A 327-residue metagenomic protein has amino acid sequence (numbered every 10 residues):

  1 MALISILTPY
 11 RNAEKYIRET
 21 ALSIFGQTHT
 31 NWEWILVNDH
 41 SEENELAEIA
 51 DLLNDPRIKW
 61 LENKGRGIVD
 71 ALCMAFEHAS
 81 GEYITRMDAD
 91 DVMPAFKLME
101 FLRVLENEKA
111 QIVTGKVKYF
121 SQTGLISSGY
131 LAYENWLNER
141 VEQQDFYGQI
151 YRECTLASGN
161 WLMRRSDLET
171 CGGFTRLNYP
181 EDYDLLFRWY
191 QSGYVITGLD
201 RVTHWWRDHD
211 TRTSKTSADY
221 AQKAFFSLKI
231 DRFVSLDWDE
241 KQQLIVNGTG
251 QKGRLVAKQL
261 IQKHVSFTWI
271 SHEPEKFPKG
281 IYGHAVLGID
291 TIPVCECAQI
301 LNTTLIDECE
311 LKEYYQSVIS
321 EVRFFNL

Functional and structural regions predicted by a protein language model:
A13-G26: Short, well-formed alpha-helical segments that are part of the catalytic scaffolds of diverse glycosyltransferases
N38-A47, D88: A conserved acidic beta->alpha catalytic loop
N63-A79: Glycine-rich, basic loop-to-helix element that forms the pyrophosphate-binding segment of sugar-nucleotide handling
I84: Short aromatic/hydrophobic "clamp" motif used to bind/position activated sugar donors
F96-G129: Conserved donor NDP-sugar-binding/catalytic core segment of glycosyltransferases
K116, A132-E153: Short, flexible, basic/aromatic active-site loop/helix in glycosyltransferases
Y179-L185: Acidic donor-binding loop at a coil-to-helix junction in glycosyltransferase catalytic cores that engages
R201-H209, S214-E240: Catalytic core of nucleotide-sugar-dependent glycosyltransferases
